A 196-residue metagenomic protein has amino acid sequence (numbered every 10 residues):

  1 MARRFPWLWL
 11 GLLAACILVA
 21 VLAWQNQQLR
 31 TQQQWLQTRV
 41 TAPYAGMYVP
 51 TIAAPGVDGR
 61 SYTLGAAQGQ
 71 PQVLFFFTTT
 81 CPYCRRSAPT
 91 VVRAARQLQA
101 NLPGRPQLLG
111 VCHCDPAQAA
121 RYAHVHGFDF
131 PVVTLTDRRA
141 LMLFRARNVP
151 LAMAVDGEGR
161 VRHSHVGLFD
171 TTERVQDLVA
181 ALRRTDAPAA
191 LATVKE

Functional and structural regions predicted by a protein language model:
M1-V49: N-terminal targeting signals for export/organelle localization
R39-Q72: Short extracytoplasmic
Y62-R85, V91: Short active-site neighborhood of thiol/selenol oxidoreductases, capturing the structured segment around
R85-H126, D137-M142: Structural microenvironment flanking redox-active thiols in thiol-disulfide oxidoreductases
H124-D129, T136-D186: Thiol/disulfide oxidoreductase modules built on the thioredoxin-like
R184, V194-E196: Short, solvent-exposed mixed-charge patches
